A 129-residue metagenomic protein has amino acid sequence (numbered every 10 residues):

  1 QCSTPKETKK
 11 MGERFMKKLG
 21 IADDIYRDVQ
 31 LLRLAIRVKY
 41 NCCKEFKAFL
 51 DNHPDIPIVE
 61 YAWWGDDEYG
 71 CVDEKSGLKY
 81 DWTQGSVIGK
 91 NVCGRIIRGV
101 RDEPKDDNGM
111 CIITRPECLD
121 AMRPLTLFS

Functional and structural regions predicted by a protein language model:
Q1-S129: Charged, low-complexity intrinsically disordered segments
